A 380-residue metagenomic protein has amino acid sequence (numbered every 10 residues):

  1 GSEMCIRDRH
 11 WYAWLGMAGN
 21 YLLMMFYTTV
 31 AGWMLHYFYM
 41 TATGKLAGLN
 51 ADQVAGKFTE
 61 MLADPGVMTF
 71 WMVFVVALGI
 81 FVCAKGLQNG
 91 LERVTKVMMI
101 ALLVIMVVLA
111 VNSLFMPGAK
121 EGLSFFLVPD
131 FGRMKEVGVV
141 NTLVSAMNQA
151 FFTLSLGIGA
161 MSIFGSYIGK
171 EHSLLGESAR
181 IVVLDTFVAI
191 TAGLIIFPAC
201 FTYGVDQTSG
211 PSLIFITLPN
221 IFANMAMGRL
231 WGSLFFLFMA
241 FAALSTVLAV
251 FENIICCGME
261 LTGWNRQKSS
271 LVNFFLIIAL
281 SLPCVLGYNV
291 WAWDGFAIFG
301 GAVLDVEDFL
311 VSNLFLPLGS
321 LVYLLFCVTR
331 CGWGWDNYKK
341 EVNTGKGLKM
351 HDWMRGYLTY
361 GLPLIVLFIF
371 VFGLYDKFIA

Functional and structural regions predicted by a protein language model:
G1-I6: Short, small-residue-biased leader/transition segments that mark boundaries at the very start of proteins
R7, W11-M24, T59-M61, F74-M98 (+3 more regions): Membrane-water interface regions at transmembrane-helix termini and the short interhelical loops of multi-pass membrane
L15, T262-F274, V306-V366: C-terminal membrane-solvent junction of multi-pass transporters and transport-like membrane proteins
T28-L49, L103-P129, P198-T202, P283-N289 (+2 more regions): Hydrophobic alpha-helical segments and their helix-loop junctions in multi-pass secondary transporters
V30-G32, H36-Y39, W71-N112: Membrane-interface loop-to-helix entry segments
A31-A63, Y167-E171, G176, R180-V188 (+4 more regions): Helix-loop-helix connectors at the membrane interface of multi-pass transporters/channels
P65, T69-F70, L184-I190, R229-G232 (+3 more regions): Loop-to-transmembrane helix boundary motifs in multi-pass membrane proteins
E92, K96-L244, L248, K268-S269 (+1 more regions): Membrane-embedded translocation segments of transport machinery
